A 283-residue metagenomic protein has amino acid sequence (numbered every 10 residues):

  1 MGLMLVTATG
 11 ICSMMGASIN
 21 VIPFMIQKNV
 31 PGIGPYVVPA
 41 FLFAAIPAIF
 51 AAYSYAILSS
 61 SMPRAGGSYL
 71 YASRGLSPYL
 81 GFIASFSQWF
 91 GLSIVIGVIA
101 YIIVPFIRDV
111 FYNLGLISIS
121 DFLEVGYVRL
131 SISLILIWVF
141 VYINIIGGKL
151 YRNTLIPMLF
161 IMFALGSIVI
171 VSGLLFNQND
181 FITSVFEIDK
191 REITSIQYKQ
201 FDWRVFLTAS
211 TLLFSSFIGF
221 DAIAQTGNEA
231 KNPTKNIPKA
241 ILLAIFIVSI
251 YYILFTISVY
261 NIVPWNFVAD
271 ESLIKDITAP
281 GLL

Functional and structural regions predicted by a protein language model:
M1-P35, A48-I49, Y53: Membrane-interface "cap" regions at the ends of multi-pass membrane proteins
M4-N20, S133-V139, S172-G173, E192-I262: Hydrophobic, membrane-embedded alpha-helices of multi-pass small-molecule transporters
A8-I11, M15, P39, F43-F50 (+5 more regions): Lipid-exposed faces of alpha-helical membrane segments in multi-pass integral membrane proteins
F24-M25, F41, I49-I137, Y142: Hydrophobic transmembrane alpha-helices that form the core helical bundles of multi-pass secondary transporters
K28-I33, S61-A65, R74-L80, N228-N236 (+1 more regions): Juxtamembrane helix-boundary/capping and inter-helix hinge elements in multi-pass membrane proteins
L70-A72, S77, D109-L114, A240-L283: TM-loop-TM module centered on a large, flexible mid-protein loop between adjacent transmembrane helices in multi-pass
I119, D180-A209, V263-L283: Loop-to-helix junctions at membrane interfaces in multi-pass transport proteins
V128-I188, I218, I241-I245: Membrane-interface loop-to-helix entry segments
